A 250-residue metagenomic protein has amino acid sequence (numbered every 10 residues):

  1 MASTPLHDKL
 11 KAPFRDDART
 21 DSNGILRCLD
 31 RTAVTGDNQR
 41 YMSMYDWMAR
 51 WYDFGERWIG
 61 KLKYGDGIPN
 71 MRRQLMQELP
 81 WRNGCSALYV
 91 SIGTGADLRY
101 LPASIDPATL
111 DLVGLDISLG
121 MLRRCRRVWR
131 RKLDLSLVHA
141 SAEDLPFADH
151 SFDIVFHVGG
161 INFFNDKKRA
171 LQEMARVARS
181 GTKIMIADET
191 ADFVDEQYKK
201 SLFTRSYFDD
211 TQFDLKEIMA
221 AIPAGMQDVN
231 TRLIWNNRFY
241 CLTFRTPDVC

Functional and structural regions predicted by a protein language model:
T20-W81, A96-Y100, M121-R124, V128 (+1 more regions): Conserved class I S-adenosyl-L-methionine
S86, T182-K183: Short glycine-centered segments of the SAM/dcSAM-binding site in methyltransferase folds
S86-D144: Class I SAM-dependent methyltransferase SAM/SAH-binding core
E143-V155: A short acidic, Gly/Pro-enriched loop at the edge of an enzyme's catalytic core that lines a small-molecule cofactor
D153-D166: A short SAM/SAH-binding and catalytic strip from SAM-dependent methyltransferases
K168-S180: A short glycine-rich, Lys/Arg-flanked "PGG" loop and its adjoining helix->strand segment in the class I
K183-T243: C-terminal alpha-helical "lid/dimerization" subdomain adjacent to the S-adenosyl-L-methionine
L242-C250: C-terminal lobe and adjacent flexible extensions of AdoMet/dcAdoMet transferase-like proteins
